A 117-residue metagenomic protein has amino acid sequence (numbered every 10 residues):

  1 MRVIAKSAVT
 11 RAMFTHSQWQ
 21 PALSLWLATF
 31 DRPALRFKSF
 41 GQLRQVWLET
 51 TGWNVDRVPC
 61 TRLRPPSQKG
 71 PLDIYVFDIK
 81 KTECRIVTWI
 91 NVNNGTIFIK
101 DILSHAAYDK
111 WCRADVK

Functional and structural regions predicted by a protein language model:
M1-E83, N91-F98, H105-K117: Basic, Lys/Arg-enriched alpha-helical interface segments
